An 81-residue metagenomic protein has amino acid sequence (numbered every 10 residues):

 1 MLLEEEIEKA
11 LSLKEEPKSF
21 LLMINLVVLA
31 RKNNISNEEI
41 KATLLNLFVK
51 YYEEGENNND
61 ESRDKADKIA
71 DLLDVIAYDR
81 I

Functional and structural regions predicted by a protein language model:
L2-K32: N-terminal acidic leader/helix
L3, A10, M23, L47 (+2 more regions): Amphipathic alpha-helices that form helix-helix packing interfaces
E6, K14, L44, A66-I69: N-terminal targeting/docking segments
L13-F20, E38, N59, R63: Alpha-solenoid helical-repeat scaffolds
K14, V27-A30, L47, Y51 (+1 more regions): Generic structural signal for hydrophobic core residues of well-folded globular domains
L21-I24, K41-L45, S62-D67: Short, charged, amphipathic alpha-helical segments
A30-D60: Acidic, low-complexity, intrinsically disordered interaction modules
K50, E54-I81: Amphipathic alpha-helical binding modules
